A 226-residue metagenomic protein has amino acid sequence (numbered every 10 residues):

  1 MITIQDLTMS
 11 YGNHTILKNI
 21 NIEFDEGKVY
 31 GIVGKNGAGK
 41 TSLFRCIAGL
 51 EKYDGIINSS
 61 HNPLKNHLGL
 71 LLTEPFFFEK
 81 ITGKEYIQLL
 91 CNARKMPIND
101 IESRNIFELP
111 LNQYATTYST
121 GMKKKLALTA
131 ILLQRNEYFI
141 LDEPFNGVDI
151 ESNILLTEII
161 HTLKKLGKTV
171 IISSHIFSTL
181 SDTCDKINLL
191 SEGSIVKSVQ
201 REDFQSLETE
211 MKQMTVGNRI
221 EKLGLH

Functional and structural regions predicted by a protein language model:
I2, L17-N19: Conserved structural motif at the start of ABC-family nucleotide-binding domains
V33-K35: The feature captures the beta-strand-to-loop junction immediately N-terminal to the Walker
A48: Helix-to-loop junction immediately C-terminal to a conserved catalytic motif
F139-E143: Catalytic Walker B motif of ABC-type/P-loop ATPase nucleotide-binding domains
I150-E151: Helix N-cap at the start of a conserved alpha-helix in ABC-type nucleotide-binding domains
S173-H175: H-loop/switch region of ABC-family ATPase nucleotide-binding domains
S194-V216: Conserved beta-strand-loop-alpha-helix hinge in the C-terminal portion of ABC ATPase nucleotide-binding domains
